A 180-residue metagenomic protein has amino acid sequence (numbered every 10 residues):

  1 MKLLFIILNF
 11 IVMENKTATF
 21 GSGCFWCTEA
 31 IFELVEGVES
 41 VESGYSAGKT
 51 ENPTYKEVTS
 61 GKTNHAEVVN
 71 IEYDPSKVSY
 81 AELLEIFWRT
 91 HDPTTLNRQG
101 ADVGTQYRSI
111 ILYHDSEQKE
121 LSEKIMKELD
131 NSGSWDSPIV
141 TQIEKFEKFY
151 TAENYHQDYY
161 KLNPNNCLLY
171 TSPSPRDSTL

Functional and structural regions predicted by a protein language model:
M1-K2, E14: N-terminal hydrophobic targeting signals that begin at the initiator methionine
K2-L3, S172: N-terminal targeting leaders only when they are immediately followed by extended low-complexity/repeat-rich tracts
L3-F10: Sec-dependent N-terminal signal peptides
M13-S172: Flexible coil/turn and secondary-structure edge motifs
Y170-L180: Single conserved hydrophobic/aromatic residue that forms the stacking wall/gate of nucleotide- or nucleobase-binding
